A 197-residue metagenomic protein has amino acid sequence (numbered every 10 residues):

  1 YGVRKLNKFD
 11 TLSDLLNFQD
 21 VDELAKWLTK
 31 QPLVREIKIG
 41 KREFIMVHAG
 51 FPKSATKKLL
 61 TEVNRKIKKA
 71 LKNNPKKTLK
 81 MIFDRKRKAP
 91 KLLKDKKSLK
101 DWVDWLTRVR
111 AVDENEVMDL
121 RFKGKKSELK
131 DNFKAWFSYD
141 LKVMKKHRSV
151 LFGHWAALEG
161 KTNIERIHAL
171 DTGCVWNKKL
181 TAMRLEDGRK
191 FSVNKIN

Functional and structural regions predicted by a protein language model:
Y1-K96: Active-site neighborhood of divalent metal-dependent phosphoester bond hydrolases
T61-N197: Acidic, His/Gly-rich catalytic cores of divalent-metal-dependent hydrolytic chemistry
